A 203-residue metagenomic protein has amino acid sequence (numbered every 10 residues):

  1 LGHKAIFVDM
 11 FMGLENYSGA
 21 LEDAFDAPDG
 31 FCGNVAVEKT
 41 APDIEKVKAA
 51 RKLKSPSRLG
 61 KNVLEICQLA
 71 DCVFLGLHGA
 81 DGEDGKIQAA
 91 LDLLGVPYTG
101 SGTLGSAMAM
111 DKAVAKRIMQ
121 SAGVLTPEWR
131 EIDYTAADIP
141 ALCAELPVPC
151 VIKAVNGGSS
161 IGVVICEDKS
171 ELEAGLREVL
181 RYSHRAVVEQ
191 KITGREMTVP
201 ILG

Functional and structural regions predicted by a protein language model:
L1-L104, M108-M110, V114, S121 (+1 more regions): ATP-binding N-terminal substructure of ATP-dependent carboxylate-amine bond-forming enzymes
Q68, V124, L146: Structured loop/turn residues at beta-strand edges in well-structured enzyme cores
A80, T103-G105, I132-A137, N156-S159 (+2 more regions): Short acidic/polar capping segments at secondary-structure boundaries
I118-L125, E178: Basic phosphate/pyrophosphate-binding loop/patch that engages nucleotide-derived ligands
M119-Q120, C143-I161, H184-T193, M197: ATP-grasp fold ATP-binding core
E167-G203: Phosphate-binding site of ATP-dependent enzymes
